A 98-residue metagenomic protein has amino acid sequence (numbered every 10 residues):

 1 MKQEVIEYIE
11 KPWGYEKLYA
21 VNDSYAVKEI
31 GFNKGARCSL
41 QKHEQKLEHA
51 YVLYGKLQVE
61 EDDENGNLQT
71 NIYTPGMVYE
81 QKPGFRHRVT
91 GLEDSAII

Functional and structural regions predicted by a protein language model:
M1-K28, R37-S39, Q69-N71: A short, N-terminal "cap"/entry segment at the start of jelly-roll beta-barrel domains of the cupin/DSBH fold
E29, H49, E93-I98: A short hydrophobic beta-strand segment most commonly corresponding to one strand of the jelly-roll/cupin
Q45-E64: Glycine- and acidic-residue-biased ligand/ion/polar-headgroup-sensing regions
D63-G84: Short acidic-glycine-tyrosine-enriched beta hairpin
V89-G91: Asparagine-centered strand-capping/turn motif at beta-strand->loop junctions
